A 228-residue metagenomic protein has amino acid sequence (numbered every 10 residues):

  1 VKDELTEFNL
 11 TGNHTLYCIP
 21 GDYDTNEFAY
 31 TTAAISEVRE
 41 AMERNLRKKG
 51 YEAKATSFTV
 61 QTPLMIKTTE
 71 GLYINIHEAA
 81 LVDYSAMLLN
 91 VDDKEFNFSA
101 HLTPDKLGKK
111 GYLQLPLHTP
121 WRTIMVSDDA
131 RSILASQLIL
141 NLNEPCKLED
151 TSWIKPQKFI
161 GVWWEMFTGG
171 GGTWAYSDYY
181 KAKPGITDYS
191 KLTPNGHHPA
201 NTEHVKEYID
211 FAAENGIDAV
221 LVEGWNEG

Functional and structural regions predicted by a protein language model:
V1-E149: N-terminal accessory beta-strand-rich subdomains and adjacent acidic, glycine-rich linkers that precede catalytic cores
G12, S127, W164-M166, N226: Short, flexible loop/turn elements at secondary-structure junctions
E40, R44-K48, D105, S152 (+3 more regions): Polar/charged alpha-helical tracts
P116-D129, Y176-T193: Charged, low-complexity, helix/coiled-coil-prone segments
R122-I124, G161, L221: Structured core elements
R131-S136, L142-T151, K155-Q157, W163-Y179 (+3 more regions): Conserved mixed alpha/beta catalytic, RNA-binding, or beta-rich assembly cores of soluble enzyme, regulatory
F159, G172-W174, A182-G228: Substrate-binding cleft of carbohydrate-active enzyme catalytic domains
